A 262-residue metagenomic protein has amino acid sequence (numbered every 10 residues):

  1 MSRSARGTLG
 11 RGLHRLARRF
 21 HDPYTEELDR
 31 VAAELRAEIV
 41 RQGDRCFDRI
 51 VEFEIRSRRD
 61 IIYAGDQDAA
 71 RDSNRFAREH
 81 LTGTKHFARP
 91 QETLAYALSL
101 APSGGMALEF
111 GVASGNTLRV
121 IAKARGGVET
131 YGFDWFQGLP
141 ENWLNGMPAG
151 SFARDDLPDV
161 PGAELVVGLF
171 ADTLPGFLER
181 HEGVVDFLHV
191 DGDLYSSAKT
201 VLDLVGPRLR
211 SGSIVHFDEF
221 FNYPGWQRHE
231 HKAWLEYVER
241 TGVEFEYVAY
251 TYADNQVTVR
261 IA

Functional and structural regions predicted by a protein language model:
M1-R78: Membrane-proximal basic amphipathic "stem/tether" segments
D68-L81, A95, L100-A262: S-adenosylmethionine/decaboxylated-SAM
H80-E92: Conserved SAM-binding loop and adjacent beta-strand
